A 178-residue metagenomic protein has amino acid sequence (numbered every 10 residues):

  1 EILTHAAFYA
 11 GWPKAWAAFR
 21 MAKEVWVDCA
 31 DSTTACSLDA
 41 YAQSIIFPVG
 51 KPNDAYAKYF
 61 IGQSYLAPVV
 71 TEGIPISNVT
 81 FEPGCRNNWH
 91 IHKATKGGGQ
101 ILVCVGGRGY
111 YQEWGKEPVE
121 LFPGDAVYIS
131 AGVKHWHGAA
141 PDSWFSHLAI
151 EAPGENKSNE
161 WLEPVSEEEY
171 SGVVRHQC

Functional and structural regions predicted by a protein language model:
E1-Y9: Extreme N-terminal basic, low-complexity initiation segments that serve as generic localization/processing leaders
F8-Y9, F19, Y41: Aromatic (phenylalanine/tyrosine) cluster motif
W26-A30, A35-S77, N88, S158-C178: A short, N-terminal "cap"/entry segment at the start of jelly-roll beta-barrel domains of the cupin/DSBH fold
L66-P68, I76-T80, I101, P118 (+2 more regions): Conserved hydrophobic/aromatic beta-strand scaffold that supports enzyme active sites
S77-T95: Conserved short histidine dyad/triad with adjacent acidic residue
R86, K96-P123, V133: A short beta-strand-loop-beta hairpin characteristic of the jelly-roll/cupin
A131-S158: Ligand-binding loop in jelly-roll beta-barrel domains
